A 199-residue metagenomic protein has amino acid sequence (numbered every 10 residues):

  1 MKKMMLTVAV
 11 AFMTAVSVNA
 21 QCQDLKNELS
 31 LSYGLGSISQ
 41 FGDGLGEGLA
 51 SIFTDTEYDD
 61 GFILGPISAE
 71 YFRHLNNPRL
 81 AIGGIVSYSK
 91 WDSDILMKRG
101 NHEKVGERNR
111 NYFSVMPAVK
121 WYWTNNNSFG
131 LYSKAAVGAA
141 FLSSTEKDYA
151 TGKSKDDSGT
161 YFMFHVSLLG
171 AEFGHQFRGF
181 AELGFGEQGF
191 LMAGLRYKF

Functional and structural regions predicted by a protein language model:
M1-N27: Cleavable N-terminal export/targeting peptides
A20-L75, M192, R196-K198: Short glycine/proline- and aromatic-enriched beta-strand/turn motifs that initiate or cap beta-hairpins
L25-N27, G61-I67, N109-V115, F129 (+2 more regions): Residues that define the transmembrane beta-barrel architecture of outer-membrane proteins
E28, R79-A81, S128-G130, R178 (+1 more regions): Membrane-spanning beta-strand positions in outer-membrane beta-barrel proteins
L35, G65-E146, A171-F173: Gram-negative (and chloroplast) outer-membrane scaffold detector with strong preference for beta-barrel transmembrane
I38-F62, S89-F113, F141-S167: Extracellular/periplasm-exposed beta-strand and loop segments of Gram-negative cell-envelope proteins, dominated by
D148-A150, F180, G194-R196: Short, glycine/charged-enriched secondary-structure capping and boundary segments
G174-E187: Transmembrane beta-strand segments that form the barrel wall of outer-membrane beta-barrel proteins
